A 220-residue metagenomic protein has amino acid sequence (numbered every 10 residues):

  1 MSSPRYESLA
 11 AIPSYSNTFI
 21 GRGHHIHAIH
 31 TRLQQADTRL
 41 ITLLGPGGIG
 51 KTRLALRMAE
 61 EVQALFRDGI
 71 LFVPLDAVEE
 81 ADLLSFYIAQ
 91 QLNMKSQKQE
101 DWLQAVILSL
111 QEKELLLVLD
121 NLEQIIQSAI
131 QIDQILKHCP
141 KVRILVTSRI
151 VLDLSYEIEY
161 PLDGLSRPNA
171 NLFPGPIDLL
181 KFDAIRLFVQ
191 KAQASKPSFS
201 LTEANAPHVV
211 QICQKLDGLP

Functional and structural regions predicted by a protein language model:
M1-P220: Aliphatic-rich helical/repeat scaffold segments used for oligomerization and domain docking
